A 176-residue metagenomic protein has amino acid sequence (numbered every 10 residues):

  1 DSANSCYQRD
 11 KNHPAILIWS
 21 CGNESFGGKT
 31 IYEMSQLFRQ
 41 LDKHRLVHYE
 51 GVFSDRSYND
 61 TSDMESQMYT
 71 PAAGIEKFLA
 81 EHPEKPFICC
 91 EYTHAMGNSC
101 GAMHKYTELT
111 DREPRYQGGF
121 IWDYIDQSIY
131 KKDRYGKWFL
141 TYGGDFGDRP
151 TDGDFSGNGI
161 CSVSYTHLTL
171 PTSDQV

Functional and structural regions predicted by a protein language model:
D1-L168, S173-D174: Extended substrate-binding grooves/exosites of carbohydrate-active enzymes
